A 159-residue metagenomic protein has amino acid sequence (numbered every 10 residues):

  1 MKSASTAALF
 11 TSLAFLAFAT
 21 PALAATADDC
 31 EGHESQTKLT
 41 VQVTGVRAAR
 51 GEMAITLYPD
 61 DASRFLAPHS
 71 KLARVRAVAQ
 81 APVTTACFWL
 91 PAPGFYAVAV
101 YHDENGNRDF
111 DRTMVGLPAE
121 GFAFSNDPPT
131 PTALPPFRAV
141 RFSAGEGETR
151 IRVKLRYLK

Functional and structural regions predicted by a protein language model:
A8-P21: Bacterial N-terminal signal peptides
A25-E31, G121-L158: Extracellular beta-sheet/turn segments enriched in Thr/Pro/Gly and aliphatic residues
L39-G45, V153: A short, amphipathic beta-strand motif
A54-Y58, A99: Beta-strand signatures of extracellular beta-sandwich domains
R76-P82, S143-G145: Short proline/glycine- and polar residue-rich coil/turn motifs
T84-P91: Exposed aromatic-hydrophobic patches
P93-V100: A short tyrosine-centered beta-strand micro-motif
D103-R112: Acidic, glycine-anchored loop motifs typical of Ca2+
